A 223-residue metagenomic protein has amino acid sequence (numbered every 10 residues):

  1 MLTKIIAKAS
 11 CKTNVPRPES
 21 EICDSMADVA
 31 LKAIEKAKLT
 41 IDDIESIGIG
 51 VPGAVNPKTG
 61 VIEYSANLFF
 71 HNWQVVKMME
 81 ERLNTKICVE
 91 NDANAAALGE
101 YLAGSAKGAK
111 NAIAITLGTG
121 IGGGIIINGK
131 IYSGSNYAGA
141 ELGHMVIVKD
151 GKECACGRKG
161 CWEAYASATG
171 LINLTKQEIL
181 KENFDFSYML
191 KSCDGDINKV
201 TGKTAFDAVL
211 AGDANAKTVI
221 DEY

Functional and structural regions predicted by a protein language model:
M1-I6, A114-I131: Gly/Thr-rich phosphate-binding beta-strand-loop-beta motif of the actin/hexokinase/Hsp70
I5-D42, K77, A211, T218: N-terminal phosphate-binding loop and adjacent alpha-helix
T13-A27, D43-I47, G53-N111: Glycine-rich phosphate-binding loop and adjoining helix at the ATP-binding site of ATP-dependent phosphoryl-transfer
M26-I47, K86-I87, K181, D185 (+1 more regions): Phosphate/pyrophosphate-binding loops at sites that engage ATP/ADP/AMP, CoA/4′-phosphopantetheine, polyphosphate
D43-G48, A112-T116, G122-G124, A155: Short glycine-aspartate micro-motif
V89-A93, I147-F184: Glycine-rich phosphate-binding loop plus the immediately following alpha-helix
G99-E100, G124-N128, Y132-G134, V146-V148: Short beta-strand-to-turn element immediately C-terminal to the catalytic PLP-Schiff-base lysine in fold type I
A166-Y223: A mobile "lid/hinge" subdomain adjacent to the ATP/sugar-phosphate binding pocket shared across diverse ATP-dependent
